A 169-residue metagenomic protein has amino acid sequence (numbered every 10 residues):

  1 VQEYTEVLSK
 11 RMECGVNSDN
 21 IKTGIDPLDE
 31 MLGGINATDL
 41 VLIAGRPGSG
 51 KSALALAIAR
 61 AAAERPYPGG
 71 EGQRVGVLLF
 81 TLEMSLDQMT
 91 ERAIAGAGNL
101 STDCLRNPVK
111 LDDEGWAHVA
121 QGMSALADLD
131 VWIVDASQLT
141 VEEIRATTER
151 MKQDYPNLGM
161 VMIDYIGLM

Functional and structural regions predicted by a protein language model:
E3-D29: N-terminal pre-Walker A segment at the start of P-loop NTPase domains
E30, E64-N157: Cytosolic-facing regulatory segments adjacent to core modules
N36-V41, V75: Pre-Walker A (Motif I) flank of P-loop NTPase domains
A44: Residues at the beta-strand->loop junction immediately N-terminal to the Walker
P47: The conserved Walker
K51: Conserved lysine of the Walker
L54, I58, M89: Hydrophobic positions on the alpha1 helix immediately C-terminal to the Walker A/P-loop
L158-M169: Helical hairpin unit composed of two closely spaced alpha helices linked by a short loop
